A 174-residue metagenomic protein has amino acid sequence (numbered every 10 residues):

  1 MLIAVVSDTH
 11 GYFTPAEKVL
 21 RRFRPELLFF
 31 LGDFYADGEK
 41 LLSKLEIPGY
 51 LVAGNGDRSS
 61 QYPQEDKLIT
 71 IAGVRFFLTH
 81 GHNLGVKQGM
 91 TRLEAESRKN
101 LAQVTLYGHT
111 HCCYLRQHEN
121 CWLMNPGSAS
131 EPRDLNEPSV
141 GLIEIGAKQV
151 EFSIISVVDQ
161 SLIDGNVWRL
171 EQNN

Functional and structural regions predicted by a protein language model:
M1-I3, L68-F77, Q117-L123, I145-S153: Beta-strand-turn-beta hairpins that frame and shape the catalytic cleft of phosphate-ester-processing enzymes
M1-I47, D57-E65, G73, N136-S139 (+2 more regions): N-terminal active-site segment of His-dependent metallophosphoesterases
V5-S7, L27-G32, Y50-N55, F77-H80 (+2 more regions): Active-site neighborhood of phospho(di)ester-bond hydrolases with catalytic His/Asp-centered motifs
E17-L20, G38-K40, D66-K67, A95-E96 (+2 more regions): Short, flexible, glycine/charge-rich loop motifs used to bind or transfer phosphoryl groups or to couple energy/partner
L45, G49-V52, G56, P63-H80 (+1 more regions): Glycine/small-residue-rich loop that forms an oxyanion/phosphate-binding "nest" at active or ligand-binding sites
Y50, H82, K87-K148: Conserved beta-sheet core of the metallophosphoesterase superfamily
D57-S59, G85, P132, S161: Short, small-residue-enriched loops and turns at beta-alpha junctions that line or gate enzyme active sites
V104, C112-E119, G146-N174: A short C-terminal boundary segment appended to hydrolase-like catalytic domains
